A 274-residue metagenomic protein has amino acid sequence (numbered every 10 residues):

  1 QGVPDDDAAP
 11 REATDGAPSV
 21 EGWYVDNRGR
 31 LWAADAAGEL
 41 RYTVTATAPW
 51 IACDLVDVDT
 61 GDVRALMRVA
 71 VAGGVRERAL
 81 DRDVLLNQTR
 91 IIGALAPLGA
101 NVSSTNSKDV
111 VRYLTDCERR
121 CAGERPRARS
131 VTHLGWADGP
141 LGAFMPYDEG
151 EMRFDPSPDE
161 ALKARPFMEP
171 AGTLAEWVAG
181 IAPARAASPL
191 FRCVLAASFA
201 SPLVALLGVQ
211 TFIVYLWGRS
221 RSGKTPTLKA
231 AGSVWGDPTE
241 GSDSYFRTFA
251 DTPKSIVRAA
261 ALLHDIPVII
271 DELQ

Functional and structural regions predicted by a protein language model:
G2-R185, R258-A259, L263-I266: Conserved glycine-centered beta->alpha loop in an early N-terminal alpha/beta scaffold
N27, A37-T47, P189-C193, D237 (+1 more regions): Short linear motifs at secondary-structure transitions and domain/linker junctions
G142-F144, F191-R192, I213-Y215, D265-P267: Beta-sheet entry/capping signal
M152-D243: P-loop NTPase catalytic core of nucleic-acid-dependent motor ATPases
T227-Q274: AAA+/P-loop NTPase substrate/partner-engagement loops
